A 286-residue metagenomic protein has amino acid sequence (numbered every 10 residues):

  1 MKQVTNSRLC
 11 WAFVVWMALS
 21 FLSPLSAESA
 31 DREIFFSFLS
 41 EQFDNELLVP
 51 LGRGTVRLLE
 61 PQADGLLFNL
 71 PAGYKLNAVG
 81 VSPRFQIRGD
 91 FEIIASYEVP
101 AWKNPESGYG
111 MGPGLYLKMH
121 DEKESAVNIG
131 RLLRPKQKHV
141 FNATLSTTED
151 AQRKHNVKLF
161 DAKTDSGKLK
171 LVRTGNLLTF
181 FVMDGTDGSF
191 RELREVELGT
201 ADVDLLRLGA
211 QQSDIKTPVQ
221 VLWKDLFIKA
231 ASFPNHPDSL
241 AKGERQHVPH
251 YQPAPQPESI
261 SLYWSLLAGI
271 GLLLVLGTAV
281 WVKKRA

Functional and structural regions predicted by a protein language model:
M1-K2, A27: Accessible peptide chain termini
K2-F13: Bacterial N-terminal signal peptides that target proteins for export
W11-P24: Bacterial N-terminal signal peptides
E28-K283: Extracellular glycan-recognition regions
